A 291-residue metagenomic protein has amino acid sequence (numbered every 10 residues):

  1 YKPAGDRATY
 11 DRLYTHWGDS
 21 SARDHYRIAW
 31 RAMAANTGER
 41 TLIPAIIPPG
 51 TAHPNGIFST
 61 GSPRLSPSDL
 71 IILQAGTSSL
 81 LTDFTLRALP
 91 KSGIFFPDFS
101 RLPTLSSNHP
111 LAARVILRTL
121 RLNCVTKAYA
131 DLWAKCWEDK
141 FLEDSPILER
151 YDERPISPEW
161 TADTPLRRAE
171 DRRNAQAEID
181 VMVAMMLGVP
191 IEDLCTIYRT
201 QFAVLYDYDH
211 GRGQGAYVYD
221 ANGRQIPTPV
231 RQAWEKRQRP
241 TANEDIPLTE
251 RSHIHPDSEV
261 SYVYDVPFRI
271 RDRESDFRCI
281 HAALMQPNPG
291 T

Functional and structural regions predicted by a protein language model:
Y1-T291: S-adenosyl-L-methionine
